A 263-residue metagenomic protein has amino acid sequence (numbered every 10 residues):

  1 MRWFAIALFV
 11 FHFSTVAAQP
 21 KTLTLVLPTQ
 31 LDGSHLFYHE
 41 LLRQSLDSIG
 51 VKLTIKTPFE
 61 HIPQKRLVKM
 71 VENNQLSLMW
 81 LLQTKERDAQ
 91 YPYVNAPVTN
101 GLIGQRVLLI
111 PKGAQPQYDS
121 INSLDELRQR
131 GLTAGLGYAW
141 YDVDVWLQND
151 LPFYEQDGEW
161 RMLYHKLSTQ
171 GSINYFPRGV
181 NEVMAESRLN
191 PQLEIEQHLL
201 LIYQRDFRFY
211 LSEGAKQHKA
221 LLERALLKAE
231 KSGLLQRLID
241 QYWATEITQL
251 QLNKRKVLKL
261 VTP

Functional and structural regions predicted by a protein language model:
A18-P92, L222: Extracytoplasmic small-molecule ligand-binding "clamshell" domains of the periplasmic binding protein/Venus flytrap
P20-H35, I121-A139, N174: Short loop->beta-strand "edge-of-pocket" segments that line small-molecule binding or catalytic clefts across diverse
L41-T54, N122-R128, Y138-E159, S187-P191: Ligand-binding cleft/hinge of the Venus flytrap
E60-S77, Q148-N149, R161-E182: Short helices/loops that flank or line small-molecule/ion binding pockets
M70-E72, M79-Y91, N174-E194, L199-L201: A ligand-binding cleft/hinge motif common to bilobed small-molecule-binding domains
V98-D142: A conserved helix-loop-strand patch within extracytoplasmic ligand-binding domains of the periplasmic binding
L102-V107, A114, R188-E223, T245-P263: Periplasmic-binding protein-like
G137-Q148, L227-P263: Ligand-binding clefts/hinges and TM-proximal coupling segments of bilobed small-molecule sensing domains
